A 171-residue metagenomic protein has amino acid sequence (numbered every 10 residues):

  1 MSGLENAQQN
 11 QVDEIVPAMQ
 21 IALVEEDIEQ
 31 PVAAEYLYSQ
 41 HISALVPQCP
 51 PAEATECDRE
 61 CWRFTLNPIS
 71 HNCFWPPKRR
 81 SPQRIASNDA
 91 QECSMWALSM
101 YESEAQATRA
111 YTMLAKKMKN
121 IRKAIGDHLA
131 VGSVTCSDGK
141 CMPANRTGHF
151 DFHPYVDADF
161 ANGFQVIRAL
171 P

Functional and structural regions predicted by a protein language model:
M1-W96, E102-P171: Conserved NAD+-utilizing ADP-ribose enzyme module
